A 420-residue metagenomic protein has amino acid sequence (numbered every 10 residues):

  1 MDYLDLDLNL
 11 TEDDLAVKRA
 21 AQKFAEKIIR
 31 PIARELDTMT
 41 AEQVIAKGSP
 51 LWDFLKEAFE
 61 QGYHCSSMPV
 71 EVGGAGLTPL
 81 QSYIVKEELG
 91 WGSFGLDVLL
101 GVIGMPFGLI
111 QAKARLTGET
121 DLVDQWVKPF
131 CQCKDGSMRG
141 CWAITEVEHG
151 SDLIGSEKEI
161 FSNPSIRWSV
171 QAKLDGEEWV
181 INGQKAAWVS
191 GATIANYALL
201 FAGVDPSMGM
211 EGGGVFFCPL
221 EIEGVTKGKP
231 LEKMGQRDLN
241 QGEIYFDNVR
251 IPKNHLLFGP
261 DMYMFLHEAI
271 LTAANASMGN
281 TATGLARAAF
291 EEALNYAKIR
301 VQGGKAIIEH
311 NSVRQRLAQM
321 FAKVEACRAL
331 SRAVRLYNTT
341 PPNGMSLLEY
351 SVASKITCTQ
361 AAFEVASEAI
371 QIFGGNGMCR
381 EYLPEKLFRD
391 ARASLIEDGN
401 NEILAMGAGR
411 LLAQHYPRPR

Functional and structural regions predicted by a protein language model:
M1-G92, L122, L174-W179, Y245 (+1 more regions): Alpha-helical interface subdomain recognition
A75-G76, L96-M105, D398: Active-site nucleophile and cofactor-binding loops and adjacent substrate-binding regions of central metabolic enzymes
V98-V123, G150: N-terminal glycine-rich flavin-associated loop
M138-K173: A gly/ser-rich beta-alpha-beta helix-loop segment of oxidoreductase catalytic cores
K158-N163, V189-S190, S207, K233-N240: Short Gly/Pro-enriched turn/cap motifs at secondary-structure boundaries
N182-T226: A short core secondary-structure module
E221-R250: Flexible, small-/acidic-enriched active-site or ligand-binding loops
D247-F265: Long, acidic (Asp/Glu-rich), low-complexity accessory segments flanking structured domains
